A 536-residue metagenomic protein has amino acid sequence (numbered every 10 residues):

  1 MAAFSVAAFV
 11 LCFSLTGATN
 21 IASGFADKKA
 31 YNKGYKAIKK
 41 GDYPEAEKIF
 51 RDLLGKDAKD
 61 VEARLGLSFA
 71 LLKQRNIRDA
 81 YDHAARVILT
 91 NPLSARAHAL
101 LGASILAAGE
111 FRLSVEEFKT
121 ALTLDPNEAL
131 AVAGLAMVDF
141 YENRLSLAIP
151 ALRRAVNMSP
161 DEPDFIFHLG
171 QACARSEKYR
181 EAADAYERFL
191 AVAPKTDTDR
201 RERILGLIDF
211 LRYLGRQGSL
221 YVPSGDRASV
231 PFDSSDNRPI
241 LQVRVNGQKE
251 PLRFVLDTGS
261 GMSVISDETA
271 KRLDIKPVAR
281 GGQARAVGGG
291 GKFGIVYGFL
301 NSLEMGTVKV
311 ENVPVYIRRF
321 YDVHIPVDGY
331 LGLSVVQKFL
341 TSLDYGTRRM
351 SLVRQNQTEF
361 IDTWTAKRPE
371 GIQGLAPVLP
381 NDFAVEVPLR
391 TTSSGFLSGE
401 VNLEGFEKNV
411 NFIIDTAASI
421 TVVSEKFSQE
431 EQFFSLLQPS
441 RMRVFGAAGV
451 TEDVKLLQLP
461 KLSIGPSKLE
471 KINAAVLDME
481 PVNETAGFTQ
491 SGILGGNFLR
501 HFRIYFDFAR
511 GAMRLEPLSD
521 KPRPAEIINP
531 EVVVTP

Functional and structural regions predicted by a protein language model:
A3-T16: Bacterial N-terminal signal peptides
I21-G24, K28, N32, P44-K48 (+4 more regions): Pepsin/retropepsin-fold aspartyl endopeptidases
K40: Polybasic, positively charged surfaces/segments
G55: Rossmann-like dinucleotide/flavin-binding elements
